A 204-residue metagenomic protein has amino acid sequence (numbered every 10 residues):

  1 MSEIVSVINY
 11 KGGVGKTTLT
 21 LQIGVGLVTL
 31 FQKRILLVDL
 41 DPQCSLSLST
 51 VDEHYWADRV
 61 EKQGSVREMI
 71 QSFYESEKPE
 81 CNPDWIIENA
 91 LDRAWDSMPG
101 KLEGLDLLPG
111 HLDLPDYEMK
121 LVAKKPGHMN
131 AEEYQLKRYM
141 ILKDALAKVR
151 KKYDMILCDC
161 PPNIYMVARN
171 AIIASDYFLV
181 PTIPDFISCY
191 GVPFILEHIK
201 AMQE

Functional and structural regions predicted by a protein language model:
M1-E204: P-loop NTP-binding core
